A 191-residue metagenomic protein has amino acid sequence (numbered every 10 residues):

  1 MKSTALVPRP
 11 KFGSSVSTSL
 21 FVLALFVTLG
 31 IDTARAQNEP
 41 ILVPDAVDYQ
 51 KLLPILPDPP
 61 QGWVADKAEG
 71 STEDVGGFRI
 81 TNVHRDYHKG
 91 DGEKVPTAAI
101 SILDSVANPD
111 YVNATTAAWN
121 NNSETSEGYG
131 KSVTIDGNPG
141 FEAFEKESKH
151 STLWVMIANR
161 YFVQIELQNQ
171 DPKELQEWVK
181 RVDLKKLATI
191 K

Functional and structural regions predicted by a protein language model:
M1-S15: N-terminal secretory signal peptides that target proteins for export/translocation
K11, T28-G30: Intrinsically disordered, low-complexity regulatory regions of eukaryotic regulatory proteins
S17-T28: Bacterial N-terminal signal peptides
I31-A36: Sec/Tat signal peptide C-region and signal peptidase I cleavage site
Q37-L42, N122-K191: A short, solvent-exposed beta-edge/loop patch
N38-S148: Short, solvent-exposed recognition patches
